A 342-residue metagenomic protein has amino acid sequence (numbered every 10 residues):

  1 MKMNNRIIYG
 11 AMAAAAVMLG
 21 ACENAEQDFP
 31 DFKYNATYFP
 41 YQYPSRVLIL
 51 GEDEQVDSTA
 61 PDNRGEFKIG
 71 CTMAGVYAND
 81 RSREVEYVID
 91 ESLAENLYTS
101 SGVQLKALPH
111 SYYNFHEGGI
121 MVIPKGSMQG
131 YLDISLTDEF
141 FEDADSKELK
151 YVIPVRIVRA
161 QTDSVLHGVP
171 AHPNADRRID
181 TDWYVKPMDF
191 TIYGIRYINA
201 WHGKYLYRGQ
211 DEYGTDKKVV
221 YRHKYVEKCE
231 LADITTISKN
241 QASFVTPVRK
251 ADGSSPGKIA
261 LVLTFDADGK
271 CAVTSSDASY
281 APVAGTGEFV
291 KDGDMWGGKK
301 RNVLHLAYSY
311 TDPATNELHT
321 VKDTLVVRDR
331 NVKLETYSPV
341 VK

Functional and structural regions predicted by a protein language model:
M1-A11: Bacterial N-terminal signal peptides that target proteins for export
M18-A21: C-terminal motif of bacterial Sec signal peptides marking the signal peptidase cleavage site
E23-M121, Y131, D138-I153, V158-K342: Intrinsically disordered, low-complexity regulatory regions in eukaryotic proteins
K125-D133: Aromatic sugar-binding surface patches on proteins that engage polysaccharides or sugar-phosphate polymers
